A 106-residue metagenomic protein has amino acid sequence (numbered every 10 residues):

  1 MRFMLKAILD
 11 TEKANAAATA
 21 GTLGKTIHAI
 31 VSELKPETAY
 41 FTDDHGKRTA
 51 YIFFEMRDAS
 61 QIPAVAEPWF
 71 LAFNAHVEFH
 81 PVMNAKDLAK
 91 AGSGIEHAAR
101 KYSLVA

Functional and structural regions predicted by a protein language model:
M1-A106: Conserved, structured core segments of small domains
